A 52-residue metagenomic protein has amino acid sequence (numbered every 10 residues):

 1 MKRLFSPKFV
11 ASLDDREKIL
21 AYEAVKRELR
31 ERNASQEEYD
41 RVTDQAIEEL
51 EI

Functional and structural regions predicted by a protein language model:
M1-N33, T43: N-terminal acidic leader/helix
M1-R3, E48-I52: Short intrinsically disordered terminal tails
E38-Q45: Short, charged, amphipathic alpha-helical segments
